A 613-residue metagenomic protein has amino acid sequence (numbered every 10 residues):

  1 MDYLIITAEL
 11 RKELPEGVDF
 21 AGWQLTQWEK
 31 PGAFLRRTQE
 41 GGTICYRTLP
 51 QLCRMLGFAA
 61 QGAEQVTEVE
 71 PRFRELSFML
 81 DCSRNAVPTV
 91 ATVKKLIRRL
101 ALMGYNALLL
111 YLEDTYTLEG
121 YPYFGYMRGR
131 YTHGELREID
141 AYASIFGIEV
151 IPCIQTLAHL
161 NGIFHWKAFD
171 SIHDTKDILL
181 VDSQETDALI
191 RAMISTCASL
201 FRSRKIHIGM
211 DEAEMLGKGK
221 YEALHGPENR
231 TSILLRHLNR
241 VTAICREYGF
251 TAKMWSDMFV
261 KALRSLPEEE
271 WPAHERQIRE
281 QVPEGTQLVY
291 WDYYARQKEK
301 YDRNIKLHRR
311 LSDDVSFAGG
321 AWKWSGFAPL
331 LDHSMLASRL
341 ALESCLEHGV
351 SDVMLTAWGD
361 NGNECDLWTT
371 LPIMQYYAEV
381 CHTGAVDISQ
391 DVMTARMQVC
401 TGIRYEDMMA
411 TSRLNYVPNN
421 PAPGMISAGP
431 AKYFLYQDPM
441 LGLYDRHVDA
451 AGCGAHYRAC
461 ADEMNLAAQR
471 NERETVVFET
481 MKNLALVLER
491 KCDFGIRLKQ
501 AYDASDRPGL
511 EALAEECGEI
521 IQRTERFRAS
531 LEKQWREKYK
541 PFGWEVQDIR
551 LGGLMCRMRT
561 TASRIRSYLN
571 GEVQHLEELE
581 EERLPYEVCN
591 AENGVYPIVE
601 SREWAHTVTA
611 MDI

Functional and structural regions predicted by a protein language model:
D2-A21, P31, T38-Q39, R98 (+6 more regions): Substrate-binding groove of N-acetylhexosamine-processing glycoside hydrolases
D2-F73: Carboxylate-rich, divalent-cation-coordinating active-site regions
L25-T26, L35, V66-E70, R84 (+9 more regions): Generic preference for hydrophobic/aromatic residues in regular secondary structure cores
G41-R246, K253, S316-G319, W324 (+3 more regions): Feature activates predominantly on carbohydrate-active enzymes
